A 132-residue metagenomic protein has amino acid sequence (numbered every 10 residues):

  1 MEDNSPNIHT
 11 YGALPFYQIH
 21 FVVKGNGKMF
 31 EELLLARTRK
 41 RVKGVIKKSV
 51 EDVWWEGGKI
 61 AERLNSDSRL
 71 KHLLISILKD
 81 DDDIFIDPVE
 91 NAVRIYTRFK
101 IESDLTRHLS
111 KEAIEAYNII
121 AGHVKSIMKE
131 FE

Functional and structural regions predicted by a protein language model:
M1-N7: Short N-terminal edge-element motif at the start of the domain
T10-F16, V22-E132: Charged, low-complexity intrinsically disordered regions
